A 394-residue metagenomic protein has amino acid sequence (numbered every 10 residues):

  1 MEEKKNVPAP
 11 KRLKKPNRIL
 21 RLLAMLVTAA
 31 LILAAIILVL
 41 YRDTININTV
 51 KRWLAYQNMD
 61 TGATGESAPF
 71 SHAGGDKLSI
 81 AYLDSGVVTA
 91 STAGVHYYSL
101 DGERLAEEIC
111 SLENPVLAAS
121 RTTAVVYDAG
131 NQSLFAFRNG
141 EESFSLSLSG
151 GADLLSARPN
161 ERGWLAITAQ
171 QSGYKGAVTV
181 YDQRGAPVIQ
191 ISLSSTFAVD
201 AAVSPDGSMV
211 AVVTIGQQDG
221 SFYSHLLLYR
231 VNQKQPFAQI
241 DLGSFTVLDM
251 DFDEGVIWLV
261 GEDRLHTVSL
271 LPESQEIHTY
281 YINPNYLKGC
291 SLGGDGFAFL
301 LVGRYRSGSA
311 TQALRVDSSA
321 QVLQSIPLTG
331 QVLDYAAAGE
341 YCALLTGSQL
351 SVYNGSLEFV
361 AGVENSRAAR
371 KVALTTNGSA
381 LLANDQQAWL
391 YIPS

Functional and structural regions predicted by a protein language model:
M1-R21: N-terminal Lys/Arg-rich, disordered targeting/topogenic segments
R21-L40: Hydrophobic membrane-insertion alpha-helices, especially the h-region of bacterial N-terminal signal peptides
R42, G94-H96, Q132-A136, G173-T179 (+5 more regions): Structural motif
Q57-H72, D101-I109, E141-L148, A186-S192 (+4 more regions): A short beta-strand motif characteristic of beta-propeller blades
S67-A81, C110-T122, G150-E161, S195-P205 (+4 more regions): Repeated scaffold domains used in trafficking and secretory/extracellular systems, primarily beta-propellers
V87, A124, G163-A166, G207-V210 (+4 more regions): Hydrophobic beta-strand positions that form the internal "hydrophobic ladder" of WD40/Gbeta-like beta-propeller blades
R104-V213, G220: Non-cytosolic head/periplasmic domains of membrane-anchored proteins
Y174-V268: Solenoidal tandem-repeat scaffolds enriched in leucines and small polar residues
